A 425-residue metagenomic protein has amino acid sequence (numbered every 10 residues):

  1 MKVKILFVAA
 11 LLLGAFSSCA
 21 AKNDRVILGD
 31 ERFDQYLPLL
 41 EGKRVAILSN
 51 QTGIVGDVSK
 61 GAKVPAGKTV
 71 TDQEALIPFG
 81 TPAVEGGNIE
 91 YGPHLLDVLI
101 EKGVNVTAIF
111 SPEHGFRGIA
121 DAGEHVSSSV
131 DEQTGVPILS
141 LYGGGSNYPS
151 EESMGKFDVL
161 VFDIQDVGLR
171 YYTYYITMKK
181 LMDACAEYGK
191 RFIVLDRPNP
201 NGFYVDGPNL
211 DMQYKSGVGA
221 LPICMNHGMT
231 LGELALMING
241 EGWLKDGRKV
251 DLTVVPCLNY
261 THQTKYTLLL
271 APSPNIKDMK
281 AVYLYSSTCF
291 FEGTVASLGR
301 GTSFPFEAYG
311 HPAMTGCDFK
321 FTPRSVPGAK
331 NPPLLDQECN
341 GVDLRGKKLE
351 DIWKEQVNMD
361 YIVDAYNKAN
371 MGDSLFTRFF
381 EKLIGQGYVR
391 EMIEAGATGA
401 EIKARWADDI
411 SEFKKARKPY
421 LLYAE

Functional and structural regions predicted by a protein language model:
M1-D24: Bacterial Sec-dependent N-terminal signal peptides
N105-E113, L195: Short internal beta-strands
G118-A122, I193-K215: Glycine-rich, charge-decorated loop segments at or immediately adjacent to ligand/cofactor-binding or catalytic sites
V126-F157, L169: Glycine-rich oxoanion-binding loops at beta->alpha junctions
D166-M178: Glycine/threonine-rich flexible loop motifs
K215-S286: Conserved anion/nucleotide-ligand pocket segment
L258-L335: Glycine-rich, aromatic-lined ligand/substrate-binding cores of catalytic and carbohydrate-binding domains
P305, Y309-A407, S411, E425: Conserved functional hotspot residues or short segments at active or partner-binding sites across diverse domains
